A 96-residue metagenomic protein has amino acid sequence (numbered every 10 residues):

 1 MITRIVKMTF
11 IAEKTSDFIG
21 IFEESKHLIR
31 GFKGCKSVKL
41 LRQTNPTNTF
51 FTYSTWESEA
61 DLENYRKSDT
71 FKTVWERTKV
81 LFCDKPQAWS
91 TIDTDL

Functional and structural regions predicted by a protein language model:
I2, K39-P46, E76-L96: Glycine-rich beta-strand-turn "strand-cap" elements at beta-sheet edges
I2, S16-F18, K26: Low-complexity, intrinsically disordered short peptide segments enriched in small/polar/basic residues
I2-T9, K39-R66: Short, well-ordered beta-strand segments in beta-rich or mixed alpha/beta enzyme and ligand-binding folds
T9-I19: Short, surface-exposed ligand-recognition loops at beta-strand->loop->(often short) alpha-helix junctions that present
F10-A12, S58, I92-T94: Non-catalytic surface loops within mature trypsin-like serine protease
K14-S16, A60-L62, L96: Residue-level signal for secondary-structure boundary sites
H27-K36, T55-W89: An amphipathic, aromatic/His-enriched active-site/gating alpha helix that lines ligand/cofactor pockets
